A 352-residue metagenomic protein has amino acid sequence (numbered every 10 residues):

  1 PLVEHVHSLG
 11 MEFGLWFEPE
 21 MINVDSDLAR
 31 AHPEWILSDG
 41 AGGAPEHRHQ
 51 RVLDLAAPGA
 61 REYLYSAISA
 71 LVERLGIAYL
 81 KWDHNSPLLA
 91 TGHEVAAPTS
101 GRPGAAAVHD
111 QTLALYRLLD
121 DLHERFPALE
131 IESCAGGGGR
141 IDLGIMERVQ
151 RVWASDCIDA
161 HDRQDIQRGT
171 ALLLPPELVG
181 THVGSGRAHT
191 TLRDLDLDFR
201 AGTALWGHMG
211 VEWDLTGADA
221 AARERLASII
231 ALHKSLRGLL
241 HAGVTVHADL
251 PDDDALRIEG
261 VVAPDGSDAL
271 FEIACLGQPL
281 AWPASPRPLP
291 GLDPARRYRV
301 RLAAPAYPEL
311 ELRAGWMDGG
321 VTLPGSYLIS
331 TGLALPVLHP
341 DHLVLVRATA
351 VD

Functional and structural regions predicted by a protein language model:
V6, L64, D83, I131 (+3 more regions): Conserved, mostly hydrophobic/aromatic
L9-F13, G76-A78, P127-L129: Short, well-ordered coil/turn segments that N-cap beta-strands
F13-F17, L80-W82, E132-S133, V211: Hydrophobic faces of well-ordered beta-strands that scaffold small-molecule active sites in alpha/beta enzyme cores
N23-E62, H109-T216: Glycan-recognition surfaces
L53, A57-W82: An active-site-proximal structural segment forming one wall of the substrate-binding cleft that immediately precedes
D198-D249: Catalytic cores of secreted or luminal carbohydrate-active enzymes
L250-P294: Carbohydrate-binding surface patches
G277-D352: C-terminal beta-sandwich/jelly-roll accessory domains of carbohydrate-active enzymes
